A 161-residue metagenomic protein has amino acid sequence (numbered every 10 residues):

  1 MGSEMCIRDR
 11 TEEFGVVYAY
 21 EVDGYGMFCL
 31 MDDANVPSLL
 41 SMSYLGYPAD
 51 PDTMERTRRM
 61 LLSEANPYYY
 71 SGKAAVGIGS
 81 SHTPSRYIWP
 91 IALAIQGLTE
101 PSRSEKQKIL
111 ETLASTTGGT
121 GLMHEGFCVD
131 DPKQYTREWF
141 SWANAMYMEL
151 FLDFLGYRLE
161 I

Functional and structural regions predicted by a protein language model:
S3-A92, T99-P101: Extended ligand-binding clefts on enzyme/binding-domain cores
C29-A49, S85-I161: C-terminal capping/lid segments that line or modulate ligand- or cofactor-binding pockets
